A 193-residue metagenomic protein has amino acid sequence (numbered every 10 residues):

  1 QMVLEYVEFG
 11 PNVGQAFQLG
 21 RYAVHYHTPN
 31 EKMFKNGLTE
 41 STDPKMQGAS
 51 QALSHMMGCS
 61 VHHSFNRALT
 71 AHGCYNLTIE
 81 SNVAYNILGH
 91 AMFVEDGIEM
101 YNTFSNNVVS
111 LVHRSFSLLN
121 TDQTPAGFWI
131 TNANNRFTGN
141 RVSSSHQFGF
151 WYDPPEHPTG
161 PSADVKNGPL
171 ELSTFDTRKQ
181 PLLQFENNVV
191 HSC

Functional and structural regions predicted by a protein language model:
M2-P11, K35-P44, G48-N66, Y75-V94 (+4 more regions): Right-handed parallel beta-helix
G14-Q15: Intein-associated homing endonuclease modules of the LAGLIDADG/DOD-type, together with closely related HINT-family
Q18: Extracellular/oxidizing-compartment recognition motifs
A23, G149, D153: Aromatic-rich beta-strand patches that line glycan-recognition/binding surfaces of extracellular proteins
V24-T28, M33, T70, L88 (+1 more regions): Subunit-assembly interface segments of extracellular/virion macromolecular structures
